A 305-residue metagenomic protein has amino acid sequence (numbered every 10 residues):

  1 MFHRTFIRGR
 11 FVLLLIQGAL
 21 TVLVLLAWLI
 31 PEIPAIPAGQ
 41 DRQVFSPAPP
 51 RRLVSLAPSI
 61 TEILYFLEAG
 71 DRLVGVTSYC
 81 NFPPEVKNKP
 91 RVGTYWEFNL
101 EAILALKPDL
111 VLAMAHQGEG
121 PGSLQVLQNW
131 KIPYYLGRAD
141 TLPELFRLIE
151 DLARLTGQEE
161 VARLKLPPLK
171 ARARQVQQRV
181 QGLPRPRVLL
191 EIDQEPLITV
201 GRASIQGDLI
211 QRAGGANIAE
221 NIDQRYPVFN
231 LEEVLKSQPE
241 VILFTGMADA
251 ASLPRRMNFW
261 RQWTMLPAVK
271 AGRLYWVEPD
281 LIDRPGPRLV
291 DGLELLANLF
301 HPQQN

Functional and structural regions predicted by a protein language model:
T5-Q17: N-terminal Sec-pathway targeting helices
I16-E32: Bacterial N-terminal signal peptides
S46-R52, L110, P121-I198, A219-Q224 (+2 more regions): Extracytoplasmic substrate-binding proteins
R51-L106, L110-S123, I218: A short, structured surface patch at a secondary-structure boundary
T77, A203-Y226, G246, W276: His/Asp/Glu-enriched short active-site or ligand-binding loop at hydrolase and phosphoryl-transfer sites
L100-K107, W130, F229-Q238: Short helices/loops that flank or line small-molecule/ion binding pockets
L106-V111, G215, S237-I242: Alpha-to-beta junction loops
G118-N129, V241-F259: A ligand-binding cleft/hinge motif common to bilobed small-molecule-binding domains
